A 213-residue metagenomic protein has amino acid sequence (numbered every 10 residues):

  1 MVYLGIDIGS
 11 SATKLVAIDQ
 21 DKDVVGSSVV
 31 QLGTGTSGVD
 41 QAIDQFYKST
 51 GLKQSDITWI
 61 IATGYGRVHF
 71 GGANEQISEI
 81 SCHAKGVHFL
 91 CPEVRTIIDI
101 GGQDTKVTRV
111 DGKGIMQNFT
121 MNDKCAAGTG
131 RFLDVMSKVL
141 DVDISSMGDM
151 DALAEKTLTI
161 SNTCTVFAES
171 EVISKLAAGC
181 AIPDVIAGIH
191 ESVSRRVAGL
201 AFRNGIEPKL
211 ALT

Functional and structural regions predicted by a protein language model:
Y3-D7, I57-W59, R95-I98: Short glycine-aspartate micro-motif
Y3-Q41, Q45, M116-F119, D123-K124: Short glycine-rich, Thr/Ser-proximal phosphate-binding strand/loop in the N-terminal lobe of ATP-dependent enzymes
D7-S11, Y65, I100-D104: A short acidic Gly-Thr/Ser loop motif
G26-L32, T50-S81, T108, G114-Q117: Short beta-strand-loop/turn "lid" adjacent to the catalytic site in phosphate-handling enzymes
Y65-G66, F202, I206-T213: Glycine-rich phosphate-binding loops at beta-strand->alpha-helix junctions
K113-K156: Glycine-rich phosphate-binding loop plus the immediately following alpha-helix
A168-F202, I206: Adenine-nucleotide phosphate-binding core of ATP-dependent small-molecule kinases
